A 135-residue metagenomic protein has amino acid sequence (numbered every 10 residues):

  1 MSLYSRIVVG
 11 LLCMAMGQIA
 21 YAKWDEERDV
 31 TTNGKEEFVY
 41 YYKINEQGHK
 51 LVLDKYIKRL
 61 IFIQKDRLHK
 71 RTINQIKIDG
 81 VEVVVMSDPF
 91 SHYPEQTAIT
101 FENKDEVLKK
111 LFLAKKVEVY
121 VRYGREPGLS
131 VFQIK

Functional and structural regions predicted by a protein language model:
M1-V8: Bacterial N-terminal signal peptides that target proteins for export
V9-A15: Bacterial N-terminal signal peptides
G17-I19: N-terminal signal peptide c-region/cleavage motif recognized by signal peptidases
Y21-K135: A generic "folded-domain core" signal
